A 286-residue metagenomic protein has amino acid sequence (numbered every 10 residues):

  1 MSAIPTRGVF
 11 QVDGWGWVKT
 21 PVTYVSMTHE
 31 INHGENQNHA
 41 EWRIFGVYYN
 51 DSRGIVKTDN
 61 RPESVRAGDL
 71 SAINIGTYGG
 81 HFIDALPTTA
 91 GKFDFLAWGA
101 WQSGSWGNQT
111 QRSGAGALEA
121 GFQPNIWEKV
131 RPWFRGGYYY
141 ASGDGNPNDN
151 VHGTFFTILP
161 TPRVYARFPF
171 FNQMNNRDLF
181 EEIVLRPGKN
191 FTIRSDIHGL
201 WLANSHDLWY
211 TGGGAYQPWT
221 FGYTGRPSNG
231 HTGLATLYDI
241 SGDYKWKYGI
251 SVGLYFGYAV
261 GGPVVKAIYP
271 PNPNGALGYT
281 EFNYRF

Functional and structural regions predicted by a protein language model:
M1-N148, H206, T220, T224-Y238 (+1 more regions): Signature for the C-terminal beta-barrel architecture of outer-membrane proteins
F45, L96-W98, W133-G137, R194-H198 (+2 more regions): Outer-envelope exported proteins of Gram-negative bacteria
R131-L237: C-terminal structural cap/anchor segments
E181, S195, A235-W246, I250-Y255 (+1 more regions): Conserved C-terminal beta-signal and adjacent last beta-strands/turns of outer-membrane beta-barrel proteins
W246, A267-P271: Short proline/glycine-enriched turn/loop segments at secondary-structure junctions
A259-P263, G275: Active-site pocket scaffolds in enzymes
P273-F286: Outer-membrane beta-barrel "beta-signal"
